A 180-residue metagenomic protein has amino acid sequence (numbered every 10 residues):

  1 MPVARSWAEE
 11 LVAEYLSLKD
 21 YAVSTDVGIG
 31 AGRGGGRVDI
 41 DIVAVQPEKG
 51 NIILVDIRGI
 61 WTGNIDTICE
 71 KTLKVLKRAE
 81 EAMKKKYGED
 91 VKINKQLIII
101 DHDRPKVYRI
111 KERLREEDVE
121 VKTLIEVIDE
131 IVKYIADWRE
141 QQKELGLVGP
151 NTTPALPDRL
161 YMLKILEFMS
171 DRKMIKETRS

Functional and structural regions predicted by a protein language model:
M1-S180: Intrinsically disordered, low-complexity Ser/Thr/Pro/Gly-rich regulatory segments
